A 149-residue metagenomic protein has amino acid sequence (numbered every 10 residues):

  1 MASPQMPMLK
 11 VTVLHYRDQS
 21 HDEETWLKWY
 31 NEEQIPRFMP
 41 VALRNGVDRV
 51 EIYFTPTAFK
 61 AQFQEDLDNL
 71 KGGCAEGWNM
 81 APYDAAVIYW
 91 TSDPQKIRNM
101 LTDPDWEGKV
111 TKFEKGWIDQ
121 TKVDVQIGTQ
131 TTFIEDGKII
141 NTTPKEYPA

Functional and structural regions predicted by a protein language model:
M1-A149: Macromolecular interaction modules
